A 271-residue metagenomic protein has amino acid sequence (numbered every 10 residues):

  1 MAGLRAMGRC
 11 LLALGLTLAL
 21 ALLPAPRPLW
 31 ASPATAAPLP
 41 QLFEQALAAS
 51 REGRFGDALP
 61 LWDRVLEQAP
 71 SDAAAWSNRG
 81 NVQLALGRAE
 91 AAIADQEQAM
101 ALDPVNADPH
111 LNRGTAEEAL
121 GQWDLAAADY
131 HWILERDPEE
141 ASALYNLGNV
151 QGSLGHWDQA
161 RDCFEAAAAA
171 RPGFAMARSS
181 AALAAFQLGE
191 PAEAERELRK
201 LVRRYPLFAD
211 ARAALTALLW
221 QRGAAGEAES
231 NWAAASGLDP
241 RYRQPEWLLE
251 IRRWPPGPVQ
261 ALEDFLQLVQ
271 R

Functional and structural regions predicted by a protein language model:
A34, L39, N231-R271: Terminal, low-structured helical/coil segments at or just beyond the last alpha-helical repeat
A37-A74, N78-A85, T115-A119: Alpha-helical segment of the N-proximal tetratricopeptide repeat
R51-E52, A85-L86, A119-L120, S153-L154 (+2 more regions): Register position in tetratricopeptide repeats
Q68, L102, R136, A169-A170 (+2 more regions): Structural marker of alpha-solenoid helical repeat scaffolds
R203, A209, A213-R243: TPR/TPR-like (Sel1-like) alpha-helical repeat modules
